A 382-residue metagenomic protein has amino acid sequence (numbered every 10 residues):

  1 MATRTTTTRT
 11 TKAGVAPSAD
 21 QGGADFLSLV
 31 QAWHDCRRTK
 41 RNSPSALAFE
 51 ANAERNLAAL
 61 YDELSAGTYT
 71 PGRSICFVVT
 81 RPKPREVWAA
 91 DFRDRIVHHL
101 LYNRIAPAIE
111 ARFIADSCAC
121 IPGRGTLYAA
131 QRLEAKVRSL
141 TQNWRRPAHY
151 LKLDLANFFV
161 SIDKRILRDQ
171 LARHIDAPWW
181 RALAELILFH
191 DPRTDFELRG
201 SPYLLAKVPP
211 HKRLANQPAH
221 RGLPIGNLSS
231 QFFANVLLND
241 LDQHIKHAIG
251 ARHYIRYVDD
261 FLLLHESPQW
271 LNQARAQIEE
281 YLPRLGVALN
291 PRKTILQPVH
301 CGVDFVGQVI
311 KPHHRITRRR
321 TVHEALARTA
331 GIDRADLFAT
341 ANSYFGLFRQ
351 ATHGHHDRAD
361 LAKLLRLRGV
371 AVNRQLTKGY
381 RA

Functional and structural regions predicted by a protein language model:
M1-A58, R381: Non-catalytic, polymerase-adjacent accessory regions of viral genome-replication enzymes
M1-T8, A90, H99, P210-H220 (+2 more regions): Right-hand nucleic-acid polymerase module
A19, Y102-D163: Active-site-proximal segment of RNA-dependent polymerases
F49, I121-P122, G226, S230: Conserved, non-catalytic sequence blocks in retroelement Pol enzymes and Pol-derived host proteins
P84-I114, Q217-K246: Conserved pre-motif C helix in the palm subdomain of viral-like polymerases
K136, L140-V258, L263-Q277: Conserved polymerase palm-domain catalytic core
I175, E279-V287: A common structural junction motif
